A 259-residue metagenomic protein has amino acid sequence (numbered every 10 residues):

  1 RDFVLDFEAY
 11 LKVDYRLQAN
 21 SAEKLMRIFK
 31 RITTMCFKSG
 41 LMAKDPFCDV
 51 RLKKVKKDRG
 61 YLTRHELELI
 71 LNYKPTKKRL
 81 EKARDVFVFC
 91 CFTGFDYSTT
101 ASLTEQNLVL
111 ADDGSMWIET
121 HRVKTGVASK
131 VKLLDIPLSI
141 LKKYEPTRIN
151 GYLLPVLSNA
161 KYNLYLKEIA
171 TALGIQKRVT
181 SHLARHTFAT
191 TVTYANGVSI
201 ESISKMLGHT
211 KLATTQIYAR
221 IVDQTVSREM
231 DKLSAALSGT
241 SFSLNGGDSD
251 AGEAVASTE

Functional and structural regions predicted by a protein language model:
R1-M35: Short, Lys/Arg-enriched alpha-helical recognition elements, typified by the DNA-recognition helix
A19, E23-L25, M42, F47-Y97: Basic, Lys/Arg- and aromatic-enriched nucleic-acid-binding interface segment
K56, V123-K142, T147-E168: C-terminal catalytic core of Y-nucleophile DNA break-rejoin enzymes
Y61, R122-G126, N159, L207-K232: Catalytic-site neighborhood detector that most strongly recognizes the C-terminal catalytic loop/helix of tyrosine
K77, P146-Y152, V156, L164-K205: Short, basic (Lys/Arg/His-rich) helix/loop patches that form interaction surfaces in the mid-to-C-terminal regions
V88, F92-T99, R185-T210, I217: C-terminal catalytic core of tyrosine-transesterase DNA break-rejoin enzymes
N107-G114, Q176-K177, G197-I217, Q224 (+3 more regions): Short, polar N-cap/turn motifs at the start of nucleic acid-interacting alpha helices
L233-E259: C-terminal secondary-structure termini that scaffold catalytic or DNA-interacting sites
